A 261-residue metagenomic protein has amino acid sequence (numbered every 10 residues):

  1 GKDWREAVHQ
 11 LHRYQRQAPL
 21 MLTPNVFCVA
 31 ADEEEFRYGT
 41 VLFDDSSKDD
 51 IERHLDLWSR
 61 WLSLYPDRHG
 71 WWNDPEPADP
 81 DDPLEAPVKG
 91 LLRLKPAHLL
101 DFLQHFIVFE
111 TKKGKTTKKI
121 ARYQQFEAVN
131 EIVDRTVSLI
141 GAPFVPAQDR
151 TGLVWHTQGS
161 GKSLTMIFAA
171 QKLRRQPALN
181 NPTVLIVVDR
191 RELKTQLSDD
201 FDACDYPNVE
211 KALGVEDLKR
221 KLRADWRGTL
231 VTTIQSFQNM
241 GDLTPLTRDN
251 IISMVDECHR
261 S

Functional and structural regions predicted by a protein language model:
G1-T183, E192, Q196-P207, W226-G228 (+1 more regions): ATP-dependent helicase/translocase motor core
L20, N25-C28, L213, M254-V255 (+1 more regions): Phosphate/diphosphate-binding loops
D32, V188, V255: Short beta-strand/turn micro-motifs composed of small residues that flank or help shape donor/cofactor-binding pockets
E34-R37, R191-L193, Q235-Q238, H259-R260: Conserved nucleotide-binding/hydrolysis micro-motifs of P-loop NTPases
P146, R220-R223, L243-P245: Replace "in large, NTP-powered and nucleic-acid-processing enzymes" with "in large, NTP-powered factors and other
R191, K211-R220, T233-N239: Conserved helicase motor
G228-S261: Conserved RecA-like ASCE ATPase "motif II neighborhood" in helicase/translocase motors
